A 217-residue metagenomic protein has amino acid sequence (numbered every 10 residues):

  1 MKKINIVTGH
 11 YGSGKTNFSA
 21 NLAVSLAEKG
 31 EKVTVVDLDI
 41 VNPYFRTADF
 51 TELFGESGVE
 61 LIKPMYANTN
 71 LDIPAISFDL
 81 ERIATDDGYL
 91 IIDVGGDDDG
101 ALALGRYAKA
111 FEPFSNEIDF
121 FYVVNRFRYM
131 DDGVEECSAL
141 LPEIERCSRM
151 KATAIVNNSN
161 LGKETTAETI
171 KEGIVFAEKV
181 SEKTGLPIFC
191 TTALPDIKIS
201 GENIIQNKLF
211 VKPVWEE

Functional and structural regions predicted by a protein language model:
I4: Walker A (P-loop) ATP-phosphate-binding motif of ABC ATPase nucleotide-binding domains
V7: Hydrophobic anchor at the beta1->P-loop junction of P-loop NTPases
G12: Walker A (P-loop) phosphate-binding loop of P-loop NTPases
K15: Conserved lysine of the Walker
F18, L22: Hydrophobic positions on the alpha1 helix immediately C-terminal to the Walker A/P-loop
S25-P74: N-terminal phosphate/diphosphate-binding loop that engages ATP/GTP or pyrophosphate donors across diverse enzyme folds
P64-T69, G88-A103: Switch II (G3) loop of P-loop NTPases
D99-G201, P213-V214: Conserved catalytic-core segment of NTP-binding enzymes
